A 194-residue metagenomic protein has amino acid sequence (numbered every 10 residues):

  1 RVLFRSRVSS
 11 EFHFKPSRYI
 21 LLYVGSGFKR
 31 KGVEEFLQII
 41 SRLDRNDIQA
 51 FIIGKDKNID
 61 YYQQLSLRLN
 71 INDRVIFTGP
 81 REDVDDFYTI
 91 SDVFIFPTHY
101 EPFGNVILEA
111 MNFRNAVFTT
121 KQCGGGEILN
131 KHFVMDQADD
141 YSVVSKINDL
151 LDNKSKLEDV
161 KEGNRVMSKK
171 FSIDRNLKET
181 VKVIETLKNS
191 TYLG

Functional and structural regions predicted by a protein language model:
V2-L3: Short, small-residue-biased leader/transition segments that mark boundaries at the very start of proteins
Y19-R42, K57-D60: A conserved mid-protein helix/loop that constitutes part of the nucleotide-sugar donor-binding site
Q63-G79: Nucleotide-activated donor-binding/catalytic signature segment of Leloir-type glycosyltransferases, i.e., the conserved
P80, H99: Aromatic "clamp/platform" in nucleotide-sugar-dependent glycosyltransferases that forms part of the donor/acceptor
E109, Q122-V134: Short acidic/histidine- and often glycine-rich active-site loop of Leloir-type glycosyltransferases that engages
A116-T119: Short hydrophobic beta-strand element within catalytic cores of glycosyltransferases and related nucleotide-activated
H132-Y141, D149-K154: Conserved acidic donor-binding segment of nucleotide-sugar-dependent glycosyltransferases
I173-G194: C-terminal alpha-helical cap of glycosyltransferases
